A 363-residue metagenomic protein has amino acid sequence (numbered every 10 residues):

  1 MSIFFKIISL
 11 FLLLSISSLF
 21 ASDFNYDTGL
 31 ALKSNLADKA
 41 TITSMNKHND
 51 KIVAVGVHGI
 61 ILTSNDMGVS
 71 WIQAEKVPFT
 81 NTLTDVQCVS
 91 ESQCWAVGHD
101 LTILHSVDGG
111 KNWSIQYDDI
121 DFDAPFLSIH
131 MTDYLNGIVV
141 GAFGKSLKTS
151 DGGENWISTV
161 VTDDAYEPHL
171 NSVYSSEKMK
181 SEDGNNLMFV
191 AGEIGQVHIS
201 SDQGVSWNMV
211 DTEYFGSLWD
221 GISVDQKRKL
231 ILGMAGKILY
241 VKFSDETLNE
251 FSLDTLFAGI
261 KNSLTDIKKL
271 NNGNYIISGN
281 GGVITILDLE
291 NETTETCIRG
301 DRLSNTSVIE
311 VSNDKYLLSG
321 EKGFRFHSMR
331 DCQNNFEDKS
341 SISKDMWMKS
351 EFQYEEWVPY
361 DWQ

Functional and structural regions predicted by a protein language model:
M1-I7: Positively charged n-region of N-terminal signal peptides that target proteins for export
I7-S17: Bacterial N-terminal signal peptides
A21-Q363: Residue-level hotspots at or immediately adjacent to binding/recognition sites across diverse folds
